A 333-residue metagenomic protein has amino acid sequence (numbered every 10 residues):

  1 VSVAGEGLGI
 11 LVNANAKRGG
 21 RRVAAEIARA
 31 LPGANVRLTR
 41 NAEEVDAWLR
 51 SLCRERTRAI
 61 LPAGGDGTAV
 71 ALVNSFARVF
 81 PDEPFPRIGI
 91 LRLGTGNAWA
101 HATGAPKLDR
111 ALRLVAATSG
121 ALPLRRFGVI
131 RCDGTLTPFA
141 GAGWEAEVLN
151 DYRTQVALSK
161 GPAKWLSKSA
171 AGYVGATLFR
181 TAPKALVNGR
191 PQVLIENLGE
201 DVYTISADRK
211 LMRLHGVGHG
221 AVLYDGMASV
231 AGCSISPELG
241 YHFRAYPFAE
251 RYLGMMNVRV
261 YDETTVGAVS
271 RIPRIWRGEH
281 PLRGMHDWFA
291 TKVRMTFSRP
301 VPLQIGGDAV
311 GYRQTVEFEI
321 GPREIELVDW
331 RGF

Functional and structural regions predicted by a protein language model:
V1-A63, G67-V70, N74-V79, D109 (+1 more regions): ATP/NTP phosphate-donor binding region
S2-G5, L52-R56, R131, L223-G226 (+1 more regions): Flexible, charged surface loops at secondary-structure boundaries
E6-G7, R29-N35, E55-T57, C132-G134 (+2 more regions): Short glycine/proline-enriched coil/turn segments at helix->beta-strand junctions
G9-V12, G20-R21, T39, P81-S229: Catalytic core of DAGKc-family lipid kinases
I10, I205-R209, G218-D225, Y241-F333: ATP/nucleoside-binding phosphotransfer catalytic cores, i.e., glycine-rich phosphate-binding loops
G141, E145, G232-P247, A309: Glycine-rich phosphate/pyrophosphate-binding beta-alpha loops
L198-E200, C233-E238, Y261-T265: Histidine- and/or cysteine-centered catalytic micro-motif in compact active-site loops
